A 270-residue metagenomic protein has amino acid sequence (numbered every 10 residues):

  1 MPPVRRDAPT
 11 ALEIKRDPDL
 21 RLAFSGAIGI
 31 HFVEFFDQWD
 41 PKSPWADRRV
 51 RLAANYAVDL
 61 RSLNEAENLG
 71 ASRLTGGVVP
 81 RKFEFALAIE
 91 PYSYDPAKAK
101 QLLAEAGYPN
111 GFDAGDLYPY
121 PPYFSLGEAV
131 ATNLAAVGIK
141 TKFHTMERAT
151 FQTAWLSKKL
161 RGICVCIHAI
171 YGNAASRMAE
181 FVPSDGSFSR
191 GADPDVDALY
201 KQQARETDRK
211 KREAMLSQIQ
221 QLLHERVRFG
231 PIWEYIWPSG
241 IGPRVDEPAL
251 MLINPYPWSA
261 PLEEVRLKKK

Functional and structural regions predicted by a protein language model:
M1, L12-D17, R49, E128-V137 (+1 more regions): Short helices/loops that flank or line small-molecule/ion binding pockets
M1-W39, R161-G162, C166-I167: Extracellular/periplasmic solute-recognition and catalytic clefts
R6-P9, P121-Y123, F143-T153: Short helix-initiation/N-cap motifs at beta->coil->alpha
L22, T141-F143: Generic structural signal for residues in well-ordered beta-strands
A23-H31, N55-L87, P121-N133, F151-K270: Detector for C-terminal structural segments
I28-V50, S184, Y235: A bilobed periplasmic-binding-protein/Venus flytrap-type ligand-binding module shared by bacterial periplasmic
P41-K42, A46-R48, R73-E105, Y123-S125: Structural transition elements
G111-Y120: Short, well-ordered beta-strand elements
